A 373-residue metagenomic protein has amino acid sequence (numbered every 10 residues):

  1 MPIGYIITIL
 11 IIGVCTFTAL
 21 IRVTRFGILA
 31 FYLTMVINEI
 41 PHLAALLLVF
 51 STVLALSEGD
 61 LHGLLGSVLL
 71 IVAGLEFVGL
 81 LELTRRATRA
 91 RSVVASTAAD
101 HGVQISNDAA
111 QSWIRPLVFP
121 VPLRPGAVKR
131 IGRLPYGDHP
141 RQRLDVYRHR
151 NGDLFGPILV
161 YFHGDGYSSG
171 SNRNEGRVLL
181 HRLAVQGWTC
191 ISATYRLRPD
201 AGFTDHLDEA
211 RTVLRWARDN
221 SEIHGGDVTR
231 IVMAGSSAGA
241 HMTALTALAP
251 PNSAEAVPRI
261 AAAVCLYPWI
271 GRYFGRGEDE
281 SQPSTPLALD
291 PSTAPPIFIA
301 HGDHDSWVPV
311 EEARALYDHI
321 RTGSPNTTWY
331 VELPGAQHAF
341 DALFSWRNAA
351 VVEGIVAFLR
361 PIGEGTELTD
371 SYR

Functional and structural regions predicted by a protein language model:
P2-I28, M35-S51, R314, G323-R373: C-terminal catalytic histidine-bearing segment of alpha/beta-hydrolase fold enzymes
F17, R25, L29-S57, L61 (+1 more regions): N-terminal cap/lid segment of alpha/beta-hydrolase-fold proteins
F155-G166: Short beta-strand element of the alpha/beta-hydrolase
G166-S169, N174, C190, W216: Serine-hydrolase catalytic-loop signature spanning alpha/beta hydrolases and amidase-signature enzymes
R173-I191: Short amphipathic alpha-helix adjacent to the substrate-entry channel of hydrolases
T212-Q282: Primarily recognizes the serine-hydrolase "nucleophile elbow" in alpha/beta-hydrolase and SGNH/GDSL folds
T293, I299-H301, D305: Short beta-strand/loop motif that positions the catalytic acidic residue of the alpha/beta-hydrolase fold
S306-A315: Conserved alpha/beta-hydrolase "acid-adjacent" motif
